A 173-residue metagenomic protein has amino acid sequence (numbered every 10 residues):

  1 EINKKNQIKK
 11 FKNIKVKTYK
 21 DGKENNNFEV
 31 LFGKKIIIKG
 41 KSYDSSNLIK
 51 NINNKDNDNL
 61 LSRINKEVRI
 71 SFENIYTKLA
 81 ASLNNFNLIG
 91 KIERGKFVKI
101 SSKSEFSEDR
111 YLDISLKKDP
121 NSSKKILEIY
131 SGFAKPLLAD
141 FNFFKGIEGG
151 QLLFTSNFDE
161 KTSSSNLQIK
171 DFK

Functional and structural regions predicted by a protein language model:
E1-K173: Membrane-proximal interfacial segments on either side of biological membranes
